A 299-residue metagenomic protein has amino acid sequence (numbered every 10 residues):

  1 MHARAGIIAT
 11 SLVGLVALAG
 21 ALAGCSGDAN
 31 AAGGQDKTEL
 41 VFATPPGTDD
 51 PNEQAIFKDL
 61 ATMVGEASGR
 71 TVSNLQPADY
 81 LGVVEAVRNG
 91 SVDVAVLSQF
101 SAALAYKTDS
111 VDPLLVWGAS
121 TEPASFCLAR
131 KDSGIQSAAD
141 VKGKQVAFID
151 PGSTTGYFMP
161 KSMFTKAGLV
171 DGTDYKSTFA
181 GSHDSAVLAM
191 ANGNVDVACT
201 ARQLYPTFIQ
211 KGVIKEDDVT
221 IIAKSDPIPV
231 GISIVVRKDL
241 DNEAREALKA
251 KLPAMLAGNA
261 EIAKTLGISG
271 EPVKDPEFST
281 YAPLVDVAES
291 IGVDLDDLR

Functional and structural regions predicted by a protein language model:
M1-L12: Bacterial N-terminal signal peptides that target proteins for export
G20-G24: C-terminal motif of bacterial Sec signal peptides marking the signal peptidase cleavage site
S26-A29: Bacterial signal peptide processing site
D36-A43, T48-G65, P229-V230, V235-V236 (+1 more regions): An extracytoplasmic/periplasmic, membrane-proximal ligand-sensing/linker region
K37, F42-M63, P77, F100 (+5 more regions): Bilobed "Venus flytrap"/periplasmic-binding protein-like clamshell domains and structurally analogous long
E66-L75, S91, K166-A180, K215-D218 (+1 more regions): A local structural motif
D93-V94, P113, D196-V197: Short, Asp-centered acidic motifs that coordinate Mg2+ and/or phosphate in catalytic or ligand-binding sites
V111-S120, Y175-K176, I209-P227: Short beta-strand->loop
